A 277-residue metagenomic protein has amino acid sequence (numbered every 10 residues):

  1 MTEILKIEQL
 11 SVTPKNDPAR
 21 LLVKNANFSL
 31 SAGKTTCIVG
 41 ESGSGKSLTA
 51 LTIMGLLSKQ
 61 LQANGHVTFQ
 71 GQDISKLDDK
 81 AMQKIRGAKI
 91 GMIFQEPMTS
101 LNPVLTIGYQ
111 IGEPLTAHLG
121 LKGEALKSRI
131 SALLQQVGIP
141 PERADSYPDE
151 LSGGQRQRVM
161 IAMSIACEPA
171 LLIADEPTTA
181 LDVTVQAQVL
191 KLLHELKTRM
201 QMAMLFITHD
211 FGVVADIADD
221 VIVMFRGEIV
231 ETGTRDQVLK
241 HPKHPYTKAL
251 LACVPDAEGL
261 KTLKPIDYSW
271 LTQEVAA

Functional and structural regions predicted by a protein language model:
E3, A144, T234-A277: Short catalytic/signature loops enriched in Gly
Q62-D73: Conserved ABC transporter NBD signature motif
D73, E124-E142, L251: Conserved ABC ATPase "signature" region
Y147-L151, Q155: Conserved ABC ATPase signature
A166-A170: A short, proline-enriched helix->beta-strand linker immediately N-terminal to the Walker B motif in ABC-type P-loop
A187-Q201, G212: Helical segment within the ABC ATPase nucleotide-binding domain
